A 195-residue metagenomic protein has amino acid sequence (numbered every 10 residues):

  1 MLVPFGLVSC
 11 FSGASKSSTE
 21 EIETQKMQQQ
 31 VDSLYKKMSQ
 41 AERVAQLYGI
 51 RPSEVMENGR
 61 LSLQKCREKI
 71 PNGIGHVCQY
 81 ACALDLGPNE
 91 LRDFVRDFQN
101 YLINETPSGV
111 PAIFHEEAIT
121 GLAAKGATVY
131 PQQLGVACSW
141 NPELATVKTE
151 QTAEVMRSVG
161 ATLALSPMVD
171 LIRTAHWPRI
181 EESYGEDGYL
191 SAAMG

Functional and structural regions predicted by a protein language model:
M1-P4: Sec-dependent N-terminal signal peptides
G6-S9: C-terminal motif of bacterial Sec signal peptides marking the signal peptidase cleavage site
S15-G195: N-terminal beta-rich core of secreted/periplasmic extracellular enzymes
